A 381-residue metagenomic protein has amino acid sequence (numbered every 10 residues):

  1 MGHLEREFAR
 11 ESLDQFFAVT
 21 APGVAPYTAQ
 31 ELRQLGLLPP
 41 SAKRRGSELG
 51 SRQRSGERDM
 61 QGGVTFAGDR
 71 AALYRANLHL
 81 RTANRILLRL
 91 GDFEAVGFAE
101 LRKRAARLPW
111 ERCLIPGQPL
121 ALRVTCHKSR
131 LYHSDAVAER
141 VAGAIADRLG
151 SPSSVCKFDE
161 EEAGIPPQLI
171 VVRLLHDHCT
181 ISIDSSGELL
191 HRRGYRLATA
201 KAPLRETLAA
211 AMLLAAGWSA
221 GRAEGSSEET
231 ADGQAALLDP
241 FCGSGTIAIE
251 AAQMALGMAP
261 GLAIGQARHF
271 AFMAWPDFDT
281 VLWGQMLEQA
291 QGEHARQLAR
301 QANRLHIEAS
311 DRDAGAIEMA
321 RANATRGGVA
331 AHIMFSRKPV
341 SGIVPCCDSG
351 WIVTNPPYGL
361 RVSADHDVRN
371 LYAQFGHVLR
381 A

Functional and structural regions predicted by a protein language model:
G2-Q168: Non-catalytic nucleic-acid substrate-recognition regions in nucleic-acid-modifying enzymes
H3, Q15, V19, G23 (+4 more regions): Conserved Class I SAM-dependent methyltransferase catalytic core
R10-Q34, D59-R81, D135, L174-G225 (+3 more regions): S-adenosyl-L-methionine
L32, L122, V172, N355 (+1 more regions): Residue-level signal for inorganic ion chemistry
H127-S129, L189, P357-R361: A short, flexible beta-alpha/helix-coil linker loop
L204-I343, D367: Conserved S-adenosyl-L-methionine
S336, I352-T354: Low-complexity, glycine/alanine/valine/leucine- and proline-rich hydrophobic stretches
S341-I352: A short acidic, Gly/Pro-enriched loop at the edge of an enzyme's catalytic core that lines a small-molecule cofactor
